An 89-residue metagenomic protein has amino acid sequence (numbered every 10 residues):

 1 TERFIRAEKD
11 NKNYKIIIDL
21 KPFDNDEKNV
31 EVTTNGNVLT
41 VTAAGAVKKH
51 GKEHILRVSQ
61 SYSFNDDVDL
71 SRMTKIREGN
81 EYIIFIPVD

Functional and structural regions predicted by a protein language model:
T1-D89: Alpha-crystallin/small heat shock protein
